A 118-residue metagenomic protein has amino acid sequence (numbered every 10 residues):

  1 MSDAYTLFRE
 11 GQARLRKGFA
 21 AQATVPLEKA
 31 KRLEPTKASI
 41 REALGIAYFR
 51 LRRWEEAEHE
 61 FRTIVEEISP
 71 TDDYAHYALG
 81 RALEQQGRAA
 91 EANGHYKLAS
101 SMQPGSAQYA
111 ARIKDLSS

Functional and structural regions predicted by a protein language model:
M1, P35, S69-P70, P104: Short coil turns that delineate tetratricopeptide repeat
Y5, S39, D73-Y74, Q108: Start-of-helix register in tetratricopeptide repeats
R16-K17, R50-L51, Q85, D115-S118: Register position in tetratricopeptide repeats
E28-R32, R62-E67, S100-S101: Conserved structural position within tetratricopeptide repeats
